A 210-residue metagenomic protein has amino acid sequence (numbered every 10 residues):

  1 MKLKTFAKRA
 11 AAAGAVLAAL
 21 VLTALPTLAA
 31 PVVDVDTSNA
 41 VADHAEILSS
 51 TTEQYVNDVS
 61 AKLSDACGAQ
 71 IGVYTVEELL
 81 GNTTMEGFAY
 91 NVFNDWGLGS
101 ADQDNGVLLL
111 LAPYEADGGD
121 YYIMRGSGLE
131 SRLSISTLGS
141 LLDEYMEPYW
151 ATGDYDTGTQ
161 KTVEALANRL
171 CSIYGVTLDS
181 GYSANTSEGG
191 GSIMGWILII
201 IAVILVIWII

Functional and structural regions predicted by a protein language model:
M1-K2, I207: Disordered regulatory segments flanking catalytic cores
K2, V16, L28-W196: Folded, non-transmembrane soluble domains that reside on the lumenal/extracytoplasmic side of membranes
K2-G14: Bacterial N-terminal signal peptides that target proteins for export
A13-A24: Bacterial N-terminal signal peptides
M194-I210: Selective detector of the "anchor" transmembrane alpha-helix that sits immediately C-terminal
